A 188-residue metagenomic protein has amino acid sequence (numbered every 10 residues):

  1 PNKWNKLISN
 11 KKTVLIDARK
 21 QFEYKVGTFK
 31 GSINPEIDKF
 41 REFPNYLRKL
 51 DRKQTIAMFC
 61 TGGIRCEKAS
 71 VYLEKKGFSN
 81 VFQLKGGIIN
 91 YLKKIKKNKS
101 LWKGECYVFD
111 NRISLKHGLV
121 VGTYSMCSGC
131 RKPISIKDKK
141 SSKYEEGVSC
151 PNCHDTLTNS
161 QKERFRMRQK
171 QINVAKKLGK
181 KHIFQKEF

Functional and structural regions predicted by a protein language model:
P1-K3: Fe-S ferredoxin-like electron-transfer domains and their immediately adjacent linker/connector regions across
N5, T13, K20-T55, I64-F188: Rhodanese-like catalytic fold shared by cysteine-dependent sulfurtransferases and DSP/PTP-type phosphatases
I8: Conserved catalytic palm subdomain of right-hand nucleotidyl-transferase polymerases, strongest for RNA-directed enzymes
T61: Aromatic-flanked redox-active Cys/Sec active sites in thiol-based oxidoreductases, especially the WC-centered
